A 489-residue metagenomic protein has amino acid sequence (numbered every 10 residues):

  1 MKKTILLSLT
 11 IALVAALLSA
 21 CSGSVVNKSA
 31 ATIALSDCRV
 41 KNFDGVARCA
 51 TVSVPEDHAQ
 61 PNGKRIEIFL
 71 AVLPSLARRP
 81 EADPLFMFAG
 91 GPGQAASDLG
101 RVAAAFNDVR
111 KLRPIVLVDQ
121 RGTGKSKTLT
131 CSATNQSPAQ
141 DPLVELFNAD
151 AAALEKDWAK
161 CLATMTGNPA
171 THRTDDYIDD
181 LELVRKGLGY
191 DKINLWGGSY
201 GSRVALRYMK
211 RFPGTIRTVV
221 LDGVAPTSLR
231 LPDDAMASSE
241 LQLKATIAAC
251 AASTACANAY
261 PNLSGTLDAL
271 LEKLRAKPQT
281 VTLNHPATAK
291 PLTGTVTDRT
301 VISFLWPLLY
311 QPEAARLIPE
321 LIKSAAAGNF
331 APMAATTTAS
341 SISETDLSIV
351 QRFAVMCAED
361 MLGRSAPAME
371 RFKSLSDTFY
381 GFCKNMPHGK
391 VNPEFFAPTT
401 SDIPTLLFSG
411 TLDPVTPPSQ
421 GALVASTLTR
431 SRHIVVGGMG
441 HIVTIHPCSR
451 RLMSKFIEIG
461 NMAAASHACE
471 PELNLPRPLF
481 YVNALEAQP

Functional and structural regions predicted by a protein language model:
M1-L9: Bacterial N-terminal signal peptides that target proteins for export
L17-A20: C-terminal motif of bacterial Sec signal peptides marking the signal peptidase cleavage site
S24-T300, A354-P489: Gly/Pro-rich cap/lid or specificity-loop segments adjacent to the active site
F88, S324-A325: Short secondary-structure subsegments characteristic of cysteine-rich extracellular domains
S253, A314, A325-P332, H446: Short, solvent-exposed helix-helix connector turns and helix-capping sites enriched in acidic/polar residues
T295-K323: P-loop NTPase catalytic cores that bind/hydrolyze ATP
G328-D360: Long, low-complexity segments enriched in small/aliphatic residues
